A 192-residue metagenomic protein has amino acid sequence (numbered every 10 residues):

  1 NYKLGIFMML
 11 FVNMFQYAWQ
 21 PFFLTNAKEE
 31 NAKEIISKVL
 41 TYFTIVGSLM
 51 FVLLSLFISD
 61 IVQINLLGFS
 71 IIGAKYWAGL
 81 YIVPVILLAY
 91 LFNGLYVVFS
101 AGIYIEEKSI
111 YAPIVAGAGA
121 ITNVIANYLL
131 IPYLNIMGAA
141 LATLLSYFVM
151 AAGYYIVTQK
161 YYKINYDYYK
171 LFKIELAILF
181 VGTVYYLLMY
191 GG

Functional and structural regions predicted by a protein language model:
N1-G47, F99-I105: Helix-loop junctions and terminal segments of transmembrane helices in multi-pass membrane transport/translocation
L4, T41-L49, L88, F92 (+1 more regions): Hydrophobic alpha-helical transmembrane segments of multipass membrane transporters and ion channels, focusing on
F7-F11, F51-S59, I64, V85 (+5 more regions): Membrane-embedded alpha-helical segments of multi-pass transporters/permeases
N13-Y17, Y81-E107, Y111-I131, I136-K160: Short runs within selected transmembrane alpha-helices of multi-pass transporters and secretion channels
E29-E30, E34, K108, Q159-Y169: Membrane-interface helix-boundary motifs at transmembrane edges
L54-L91: Interfacial segments at transmembrane-helix termini and the short loops linking adjacent helices
G119-T122, Y169-G192: Transmembrane alpha-helical segments of multi-pass transport proteins
